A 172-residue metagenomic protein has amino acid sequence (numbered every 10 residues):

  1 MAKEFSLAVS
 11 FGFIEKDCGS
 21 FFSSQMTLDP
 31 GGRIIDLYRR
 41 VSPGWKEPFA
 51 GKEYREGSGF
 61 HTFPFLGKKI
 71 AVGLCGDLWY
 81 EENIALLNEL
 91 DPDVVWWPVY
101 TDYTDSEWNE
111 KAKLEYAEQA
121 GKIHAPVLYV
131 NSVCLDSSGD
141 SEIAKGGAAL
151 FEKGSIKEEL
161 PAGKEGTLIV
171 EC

Functional and structural regions predicted by a protein language model:
M1-S10, W79-T167: CN hydrolase (nitrilase-like) catalytic-core segments centered on the catalytic cysteine and neighboring Lys/Glu
F13, L74, N131: A cross-domain feature marking catalytic cores of carbohydrate-active enzymes and several ubiquitous metabolic/repair
K16-L90, T104-L114, E118, E171-C172: Active-site catalytic loop in hydrolytic enzyme cores
